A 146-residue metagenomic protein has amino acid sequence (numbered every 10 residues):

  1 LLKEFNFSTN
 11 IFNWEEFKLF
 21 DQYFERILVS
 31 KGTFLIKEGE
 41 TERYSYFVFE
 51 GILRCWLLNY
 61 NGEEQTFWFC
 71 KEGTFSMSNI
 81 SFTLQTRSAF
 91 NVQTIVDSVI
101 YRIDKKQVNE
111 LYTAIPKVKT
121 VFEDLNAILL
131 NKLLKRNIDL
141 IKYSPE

Functional and structural regions predicted by a protein language model:
L1-L28, S81: Cyclic nucleotide-binding regulatory module and flanking cytosolic helices
S8, T33-I95: Cyclic nucleotide-binding regulatory domains
E15-F20, L53-W56, K71-T74, A114-P116 (+1 more regions): Short acidic/polar alpha-helix capping motifs at helix-coil junctions
L19-T41, Y143: Short N-terminal signal/transit or membrane-insertion segments and the immediately adjacent low-complexity/disordered
F24, I52, E64, I100-I103 (+1 more regions): A generic structural signal for ordered secondary structure
I27-V29, C70, I103: Hydrophobic residues at beta-strand termini and immediately following loops that shape nucleotide-binding pockets
Q93-V96, Y101-E146: Polybasic "coupling" helices that flank or enter modular domains
